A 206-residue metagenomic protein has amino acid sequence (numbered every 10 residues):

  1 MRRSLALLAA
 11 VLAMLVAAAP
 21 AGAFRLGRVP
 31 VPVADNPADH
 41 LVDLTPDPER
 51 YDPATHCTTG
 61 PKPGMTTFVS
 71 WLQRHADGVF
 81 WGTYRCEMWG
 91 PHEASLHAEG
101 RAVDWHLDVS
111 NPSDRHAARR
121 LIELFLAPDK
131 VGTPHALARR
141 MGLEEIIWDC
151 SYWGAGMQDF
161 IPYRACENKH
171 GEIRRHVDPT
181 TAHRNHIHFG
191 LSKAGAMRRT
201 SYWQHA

Functional and structural regions predicted by a protein language model:
M1-F24: Secretory targeting and sorting signals
G27-A155, G190-S192: Secreted/periplasmic proteins that engage bacterial cell-wall peptidoglycan
V29-V33, S201-A206: A short, highly charged, low-complexity intrinsically disordered segment
A127-H205: Catalytic and binding regions of secreted/periplasmic enzymes and modules that target cell-wall glycans
